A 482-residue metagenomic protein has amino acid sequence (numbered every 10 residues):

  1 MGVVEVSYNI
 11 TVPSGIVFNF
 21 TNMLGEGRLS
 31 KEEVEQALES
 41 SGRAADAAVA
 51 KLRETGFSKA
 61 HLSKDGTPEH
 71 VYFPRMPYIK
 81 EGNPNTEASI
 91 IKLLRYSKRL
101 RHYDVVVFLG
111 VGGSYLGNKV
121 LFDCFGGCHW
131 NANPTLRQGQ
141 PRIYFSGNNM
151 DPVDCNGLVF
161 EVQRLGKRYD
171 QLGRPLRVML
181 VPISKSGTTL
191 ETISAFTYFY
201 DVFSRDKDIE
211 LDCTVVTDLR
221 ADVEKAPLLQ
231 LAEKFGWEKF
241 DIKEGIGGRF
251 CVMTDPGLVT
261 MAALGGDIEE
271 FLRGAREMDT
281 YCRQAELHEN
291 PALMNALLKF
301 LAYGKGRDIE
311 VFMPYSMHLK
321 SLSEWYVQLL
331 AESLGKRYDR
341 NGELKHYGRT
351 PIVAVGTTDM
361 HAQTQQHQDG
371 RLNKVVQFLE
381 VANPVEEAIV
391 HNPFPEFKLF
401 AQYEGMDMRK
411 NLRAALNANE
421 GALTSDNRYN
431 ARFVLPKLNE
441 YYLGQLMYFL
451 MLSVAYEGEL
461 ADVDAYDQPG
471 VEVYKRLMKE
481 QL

Functional and structural regions predicted by a protein language model:
M1-L100, F394-K398, Q402-Y403: Extended, charge-enriched "interface" segments that sit outside catalytic cores
P77, N85-V105, G126-F145, Y169-L176 (+7 more regions): Non-catalytic regulatory/linker segments of enzymes
K98-E286, R476, E480: Glycine-rich phosphate-binding loops that contact phosphosugars or nucleotide phosphates
P141, E238-G245, G348, F400-E404 (+1 more regions): Short beta-alpha connecting loops at secondary-structure transitions that line or flank enzyme active sites
R205-Q377, A382-E386, D467-L482: Active-site phosphate/pyrophosphate-binding segments
A331-Y338, Q368-L372, V381, D407 (+6 more regions): Hydrophobic alpha-helix feature that most strongly marks membrane-spanning transmembrane helices and their immediate
H346, I352-K437: Helicase-primase coupling helices
A431-L482: C-terminal helical/tail subdomains of lipid-metabolizing enzymes
